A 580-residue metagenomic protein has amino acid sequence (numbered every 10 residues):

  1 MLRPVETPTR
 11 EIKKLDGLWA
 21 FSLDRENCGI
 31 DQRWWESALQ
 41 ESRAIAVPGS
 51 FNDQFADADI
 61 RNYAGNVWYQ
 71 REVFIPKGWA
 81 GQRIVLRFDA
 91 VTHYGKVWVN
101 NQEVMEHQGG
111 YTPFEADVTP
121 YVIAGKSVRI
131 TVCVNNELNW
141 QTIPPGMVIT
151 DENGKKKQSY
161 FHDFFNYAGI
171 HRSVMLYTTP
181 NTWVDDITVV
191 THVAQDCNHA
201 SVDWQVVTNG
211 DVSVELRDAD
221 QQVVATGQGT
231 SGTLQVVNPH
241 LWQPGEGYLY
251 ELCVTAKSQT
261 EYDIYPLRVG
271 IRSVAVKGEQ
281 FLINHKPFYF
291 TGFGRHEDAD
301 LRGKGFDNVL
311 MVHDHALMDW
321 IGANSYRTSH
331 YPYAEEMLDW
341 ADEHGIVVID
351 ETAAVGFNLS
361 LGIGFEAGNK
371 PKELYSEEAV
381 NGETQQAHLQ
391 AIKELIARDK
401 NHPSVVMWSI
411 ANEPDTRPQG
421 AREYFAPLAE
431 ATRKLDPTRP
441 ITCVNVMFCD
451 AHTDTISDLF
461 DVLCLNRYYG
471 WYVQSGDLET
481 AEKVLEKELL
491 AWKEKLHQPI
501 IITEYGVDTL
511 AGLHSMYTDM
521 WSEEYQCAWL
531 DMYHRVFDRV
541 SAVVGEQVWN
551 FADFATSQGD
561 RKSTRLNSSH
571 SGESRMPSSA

Functional and structural regions predicted by a protein language model:
M1-V348, A391, A397, V406-M407 (+6 more regions): Secreted/periplasmic carbohydrate-active enzymes, especially glycoside hydrolases
T7-D31, G154, N166-G169, L176 (+6 more regions): Substrate-binding clefts and catalytic carboxylate motifs of secreted carbohydrate-active enzymes
H93-G95, L138-Q141, E297, A334-E336 (+7 more regions): Flexible loop/turn segments at secondary-structure boundaries
V148-I149, H344-I346, F365-L374, D458-V462 (+2 more regions): Short, hinge-like loop/turn segments at secondary-structure boundaries
T291-H296, K304, E351-Q386, I392 (+3 more regions): Aromatic- and acidic-residue-enriched carbohydrate-binding clefts of CAZyme catalytic domains
K304, N308, E378-Q385, P418 (+2 more regions): Flexible, glycine- and charge-enriched loops at secondary-structure boundaries
G345-V347, A353, R439-P440, P499: Proline-centered loop/turn at the N-terminus of a beta-strand
Y375-Q385, V405, S409-A431, D436: Active-site cleft segment of glycoside hydrolase catalytic domains centered on the general acid/base Glu
